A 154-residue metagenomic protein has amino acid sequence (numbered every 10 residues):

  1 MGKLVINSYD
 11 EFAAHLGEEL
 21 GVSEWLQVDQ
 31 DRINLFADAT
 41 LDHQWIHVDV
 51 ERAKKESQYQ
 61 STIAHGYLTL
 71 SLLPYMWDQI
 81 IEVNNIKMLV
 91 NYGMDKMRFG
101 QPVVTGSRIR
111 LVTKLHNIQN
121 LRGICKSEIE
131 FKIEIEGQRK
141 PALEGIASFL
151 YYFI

Functional and structural regions predicted by a protein language model:
M1-H15, V103-I154: HotDog/MaoC-like acyl-thioester-processing domains
G2-V90: Hot-dog-fold acyl-thioester-processing enzymes
Q44-H47, K55, N91-Y92, E130-E134 (+1 more regions): Short, low-complexity, polar/charged sequence segments that are solvent-exposed and flexible
Q60, G100-Q101: Short, surface-exposed secondary-structure edge patches
D78-E82, P102, I118: Alpha-helix capping at helix-to-loop junctions
M94-F99: Short alpha-helix capping/helix-loop boundary micro-motifs
